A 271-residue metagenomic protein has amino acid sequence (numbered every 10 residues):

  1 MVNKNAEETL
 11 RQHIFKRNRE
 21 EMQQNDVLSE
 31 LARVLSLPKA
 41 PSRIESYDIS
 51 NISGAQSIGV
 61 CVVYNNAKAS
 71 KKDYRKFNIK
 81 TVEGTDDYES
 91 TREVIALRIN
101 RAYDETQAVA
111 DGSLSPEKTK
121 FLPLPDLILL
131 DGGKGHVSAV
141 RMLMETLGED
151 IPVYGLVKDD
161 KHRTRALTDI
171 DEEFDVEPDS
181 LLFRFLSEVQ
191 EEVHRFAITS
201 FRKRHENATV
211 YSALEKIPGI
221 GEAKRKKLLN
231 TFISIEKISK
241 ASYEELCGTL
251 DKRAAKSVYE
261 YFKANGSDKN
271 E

Functional and structural regions predicted by a protein language model:
M1-E271: Acidic, glycine-enriched active-site microenvironments
